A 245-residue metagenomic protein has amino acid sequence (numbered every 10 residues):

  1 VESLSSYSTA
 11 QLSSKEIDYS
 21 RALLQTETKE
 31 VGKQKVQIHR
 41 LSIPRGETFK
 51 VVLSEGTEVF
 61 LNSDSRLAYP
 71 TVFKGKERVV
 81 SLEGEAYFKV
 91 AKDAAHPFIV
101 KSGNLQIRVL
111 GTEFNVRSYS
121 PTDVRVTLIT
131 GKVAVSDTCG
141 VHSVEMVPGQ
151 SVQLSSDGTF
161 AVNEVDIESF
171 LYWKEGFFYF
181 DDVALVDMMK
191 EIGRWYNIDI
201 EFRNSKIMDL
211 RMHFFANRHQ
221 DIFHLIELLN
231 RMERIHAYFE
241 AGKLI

Functional and structural regions predicted by a protein language model:
V1-I245: A residue-level detector for the "anchor" residue at the start of short, highly conserved motifs
